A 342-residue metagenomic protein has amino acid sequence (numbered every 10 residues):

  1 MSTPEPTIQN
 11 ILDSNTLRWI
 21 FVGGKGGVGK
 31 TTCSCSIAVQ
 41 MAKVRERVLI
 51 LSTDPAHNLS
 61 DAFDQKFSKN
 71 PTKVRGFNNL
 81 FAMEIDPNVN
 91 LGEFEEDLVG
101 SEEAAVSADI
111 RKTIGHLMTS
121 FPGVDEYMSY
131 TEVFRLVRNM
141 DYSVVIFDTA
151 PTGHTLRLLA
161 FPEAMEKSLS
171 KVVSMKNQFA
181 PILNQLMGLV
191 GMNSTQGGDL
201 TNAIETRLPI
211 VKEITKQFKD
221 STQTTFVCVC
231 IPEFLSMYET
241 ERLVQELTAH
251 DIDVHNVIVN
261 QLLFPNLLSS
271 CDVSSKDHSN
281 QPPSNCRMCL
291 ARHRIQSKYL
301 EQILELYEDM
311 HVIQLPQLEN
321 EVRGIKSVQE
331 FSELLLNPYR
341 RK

Functional and structural regions predicted by a protein language model:
M1-D13, V211-K342: C-terminal lobe/tail of nucleotide-utilizing enzymes
S2-I20, V28, C33, I37-K212: Nucleotide-state-sensitive switch-loop elements of NTP-binding domains
K25: P-loop (Walker A) phosphate-binding loop of NTP-binding proteins
